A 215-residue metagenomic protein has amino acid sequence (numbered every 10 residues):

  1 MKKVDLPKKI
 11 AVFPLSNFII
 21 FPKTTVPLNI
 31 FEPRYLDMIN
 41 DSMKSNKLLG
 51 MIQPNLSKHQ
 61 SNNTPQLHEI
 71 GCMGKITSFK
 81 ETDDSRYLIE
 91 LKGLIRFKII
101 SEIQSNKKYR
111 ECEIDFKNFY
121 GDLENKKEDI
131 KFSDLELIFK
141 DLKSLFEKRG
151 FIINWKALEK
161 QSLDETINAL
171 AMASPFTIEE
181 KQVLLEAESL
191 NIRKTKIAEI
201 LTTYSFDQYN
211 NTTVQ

Functional and structural regions predicted by a protein language model:
M1-I152, E179, V183, L190-R193 (+1 more regions): Positively charged
I152-L158: Acidic interhelical loop/turn segments
L158-F176: Core structural elements
K160-L163, L185-L190: Small/polar glycine-rich anion-binding or flexible loop at a beta-alpha turn
A171, Q182-L185: Amphipathic alpha-helical segments within well-ordered protein domains
